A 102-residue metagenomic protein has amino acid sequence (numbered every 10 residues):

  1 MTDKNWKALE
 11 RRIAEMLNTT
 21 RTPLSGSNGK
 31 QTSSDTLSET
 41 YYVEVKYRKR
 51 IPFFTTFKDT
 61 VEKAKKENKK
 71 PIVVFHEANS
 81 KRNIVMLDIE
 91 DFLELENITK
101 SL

Functional and structural regions predicted by a protein language model:
M1-L102: Catalytic phosphate/metal-binding cores of nucleic-acid and nucleotide-processing enzymes, i.e., regions that mediate
